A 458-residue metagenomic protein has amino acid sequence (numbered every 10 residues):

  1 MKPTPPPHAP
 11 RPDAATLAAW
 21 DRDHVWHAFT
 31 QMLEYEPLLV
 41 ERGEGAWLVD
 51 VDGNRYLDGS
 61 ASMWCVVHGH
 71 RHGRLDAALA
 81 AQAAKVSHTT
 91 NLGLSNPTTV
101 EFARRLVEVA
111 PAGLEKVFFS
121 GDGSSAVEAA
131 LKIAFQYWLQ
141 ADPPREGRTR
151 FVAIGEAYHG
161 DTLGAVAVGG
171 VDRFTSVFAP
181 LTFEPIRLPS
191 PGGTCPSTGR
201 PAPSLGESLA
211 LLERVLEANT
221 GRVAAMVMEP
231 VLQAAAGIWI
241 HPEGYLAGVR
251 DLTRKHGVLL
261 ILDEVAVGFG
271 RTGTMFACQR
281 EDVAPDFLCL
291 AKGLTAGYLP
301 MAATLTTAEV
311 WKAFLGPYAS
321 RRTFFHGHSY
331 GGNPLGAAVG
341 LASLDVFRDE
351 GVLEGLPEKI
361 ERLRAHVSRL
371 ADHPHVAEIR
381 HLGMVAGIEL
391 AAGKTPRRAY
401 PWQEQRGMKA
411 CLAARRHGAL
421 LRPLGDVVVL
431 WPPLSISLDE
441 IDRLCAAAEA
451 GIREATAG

Functional and structural regions predicted by a protein language model:
K2-G458: Conserved N-terminal phosphate-binding loop of PLP-dependent enzymes in the Aspartate aminotransferase
